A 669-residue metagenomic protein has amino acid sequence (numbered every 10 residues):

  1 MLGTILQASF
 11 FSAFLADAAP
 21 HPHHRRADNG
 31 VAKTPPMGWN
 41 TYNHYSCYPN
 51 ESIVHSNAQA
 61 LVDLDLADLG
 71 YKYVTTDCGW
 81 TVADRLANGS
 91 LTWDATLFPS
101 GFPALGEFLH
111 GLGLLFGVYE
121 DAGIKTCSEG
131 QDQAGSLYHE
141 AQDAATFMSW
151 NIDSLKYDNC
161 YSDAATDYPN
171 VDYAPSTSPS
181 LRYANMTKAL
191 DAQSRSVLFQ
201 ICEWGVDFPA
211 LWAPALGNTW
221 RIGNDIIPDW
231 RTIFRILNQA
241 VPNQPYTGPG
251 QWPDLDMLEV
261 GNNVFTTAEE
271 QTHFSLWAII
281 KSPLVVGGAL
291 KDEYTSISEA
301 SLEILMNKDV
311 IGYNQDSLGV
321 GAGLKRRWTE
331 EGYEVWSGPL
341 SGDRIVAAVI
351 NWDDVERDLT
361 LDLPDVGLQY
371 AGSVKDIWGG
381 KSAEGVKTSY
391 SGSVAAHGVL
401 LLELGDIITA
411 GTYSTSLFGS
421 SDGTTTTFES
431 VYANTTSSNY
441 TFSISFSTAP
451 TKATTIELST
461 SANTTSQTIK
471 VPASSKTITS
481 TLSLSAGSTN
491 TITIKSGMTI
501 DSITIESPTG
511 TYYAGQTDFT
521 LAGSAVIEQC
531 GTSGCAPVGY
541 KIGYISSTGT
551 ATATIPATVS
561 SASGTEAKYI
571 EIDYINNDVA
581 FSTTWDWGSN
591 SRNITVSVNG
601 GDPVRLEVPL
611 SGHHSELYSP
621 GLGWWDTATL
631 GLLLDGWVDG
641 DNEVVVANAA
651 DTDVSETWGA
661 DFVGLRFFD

Functional and structural regions predicted by a protein language model:
M1-P22: Fungal secretory targeting signals
Y45, I53, N57-D172: Aromatic-lined carbohydrate-binding/catalytic grooves of carbohydrate-active enzymes
L114-D132, T187-P209: Aromatic-lined carbohydrate-recognition surfaces of secreted/lumenal glycan-active proteins
H139-Q142, D191-A289, N314: Glycan-recognition surfaces
W277-I280, V285-G287, W328-V366, E429-V431 (+4 more regions): Carbohydrate-binding surface patches
V285-V355, S416-S421, G539-K541, L633: Glycan-recognition and catalytic regions of carbohydrate-active enzymes
R357, L402-D669: Extracytoplasmic
G385-Y413: C-terminal beta-strand-rich structural cap/linker in extracellular carbohydrate-active enzymes
